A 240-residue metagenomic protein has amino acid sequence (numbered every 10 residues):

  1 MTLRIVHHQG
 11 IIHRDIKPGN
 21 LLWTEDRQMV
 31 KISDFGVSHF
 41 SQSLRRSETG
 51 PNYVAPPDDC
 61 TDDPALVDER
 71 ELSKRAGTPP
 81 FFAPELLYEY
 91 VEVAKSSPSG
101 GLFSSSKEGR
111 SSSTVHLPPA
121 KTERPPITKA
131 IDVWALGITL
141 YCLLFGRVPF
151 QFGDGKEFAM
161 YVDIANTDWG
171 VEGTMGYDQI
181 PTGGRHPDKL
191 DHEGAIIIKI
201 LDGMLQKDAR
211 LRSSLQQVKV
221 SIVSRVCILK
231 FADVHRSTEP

Functional and structural regions predicted by a protein language model:
H8-T24: Catalytic-loop of the protein kinase fold
P51-T61, R70-E89, G101-T114: Conserved activation segment of eukaryotic-like protein kinases, specifically the C-terminal portion of the activation
L86, L143-R147: Hydrophobic anchor on a C-lobe helix of Hanks-type protein kinase catalytic domains
D132: Conserved catalytic-loop aspartate of Hanks-type protein kinases
V148-R210: C-terminal lobe of the eukaryotic/viral protein kinase catalytic domain
R210-P240: Regulatory extensions flanking the kinase catalytic core
